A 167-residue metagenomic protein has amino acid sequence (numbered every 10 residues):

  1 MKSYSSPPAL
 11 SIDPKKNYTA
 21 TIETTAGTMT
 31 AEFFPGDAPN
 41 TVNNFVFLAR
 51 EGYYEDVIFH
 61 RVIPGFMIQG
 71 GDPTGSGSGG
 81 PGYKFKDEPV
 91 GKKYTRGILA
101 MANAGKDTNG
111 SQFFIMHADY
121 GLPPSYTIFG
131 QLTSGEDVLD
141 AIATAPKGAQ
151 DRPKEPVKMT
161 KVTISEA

Functional and structural regions predicted by a protein language model:
M1-A167: Cyclophilin-like peptidyl-prolyl cis-trans isomerases
